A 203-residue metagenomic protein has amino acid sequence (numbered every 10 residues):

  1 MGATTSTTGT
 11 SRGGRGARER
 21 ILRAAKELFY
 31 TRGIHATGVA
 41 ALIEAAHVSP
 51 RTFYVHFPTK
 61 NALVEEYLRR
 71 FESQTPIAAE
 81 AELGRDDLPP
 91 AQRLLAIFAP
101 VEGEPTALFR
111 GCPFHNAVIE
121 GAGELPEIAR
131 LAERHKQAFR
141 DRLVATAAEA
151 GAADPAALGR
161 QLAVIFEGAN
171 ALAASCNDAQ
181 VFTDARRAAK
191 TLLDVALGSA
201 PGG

Functional and structural regions predicted by a protein language model:
M1-G16, L197-G203: N-terminal intrinsically disordered/low-complexity leader segments
G2, R20, A24-A62, E66: Helix-turn-helix
T31-H35, L108, A150: Short coil/turn segments at alpha/beta junctions that flank glycine-rich nucleotide-binding fingerprints
E66, E80-F109, P155, G159-L162: Hydrophobic alpha-helical connector segments
R69-T75: Short, basic, alpha-helical segments at the C-terminal edge of helix-turn-helix-like DNA-binding modules
P76, E82, Q92-A96, E124-E149 (+3 more regions): Amphipathic alpha-helical packing segments from all-alpha helical-bundle domains
R93, T106-R130: Amphipathic alpha-helical segments used for helix-helix packing
D154-S175, D184, A188-L192: Hydrophobic alpha-helical segments that form the core of small-molecule binding pockets and/or dimer interfaces
